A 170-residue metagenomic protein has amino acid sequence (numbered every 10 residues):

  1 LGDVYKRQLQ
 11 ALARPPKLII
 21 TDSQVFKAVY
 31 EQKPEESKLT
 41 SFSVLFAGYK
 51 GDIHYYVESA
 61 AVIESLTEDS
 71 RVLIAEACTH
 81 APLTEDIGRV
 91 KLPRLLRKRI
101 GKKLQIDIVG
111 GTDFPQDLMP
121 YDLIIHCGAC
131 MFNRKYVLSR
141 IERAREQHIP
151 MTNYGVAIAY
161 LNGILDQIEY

Functional and structural regions predicted by a protein language model:
L1-Y5: Short, small-residue-biased leader/transition segments that mark boundaries at the very start of proteins
K6-Q8, V109-D117: A short, acidic, amphipathic alpha-helical segment used as a generic capping/interface helix at domain edges
Q8-S23, Q32, E36-K38, A61-E64 (+4 more regions): Helix-rich effector regions associated with P-loop NTPase G domains
R14-T21, M119-A129: Short, well-ordered secondary-structure micro-motifs within conserved domains or adaptor modules
S23-V25, F42-G48, A129-M131, G155-I158: Short, acidic/turn-prone active-site loops that include or flank metal/cofactor- and phosphate-binding residues
A28-L39, F46-G101, T112, L118: Redox- and metal-dependent alpha/beta enzyme cores, enriched for Fe-S-associated oxidoreductases and cofactor-handling
T40, Q105-V109, T152: General small-molecule cofactor/ligand-binding pocket signal
K91, I125-Y170: C-terminal functional extensions of proteins
